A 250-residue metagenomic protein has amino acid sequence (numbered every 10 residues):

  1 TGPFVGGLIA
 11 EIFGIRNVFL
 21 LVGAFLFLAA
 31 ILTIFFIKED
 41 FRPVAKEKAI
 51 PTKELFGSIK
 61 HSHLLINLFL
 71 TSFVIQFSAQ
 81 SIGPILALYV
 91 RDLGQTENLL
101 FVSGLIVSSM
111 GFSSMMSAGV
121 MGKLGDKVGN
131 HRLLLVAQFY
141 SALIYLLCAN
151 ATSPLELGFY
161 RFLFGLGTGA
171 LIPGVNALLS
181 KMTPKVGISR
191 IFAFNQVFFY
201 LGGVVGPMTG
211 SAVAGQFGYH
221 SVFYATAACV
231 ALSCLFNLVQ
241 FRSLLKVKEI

Functional and structural regions predicted by a protein language model:
A10, M116-G129, A214: Helix-to-loop junctions at the C-terminal end of transmembrane segments in multipass secondary transporters
V22-L26, A30-E47, L238-I250: Helix-loop junctions on the cytosolic side of multi-pass membrane transporters, especially the intracellular loop
G23, R132-L147, A227: Structural signature of the two symmetry-related core transmembrane helices
E39-L68, I250: Juxtamembrane intracellular "pre-TM" segments in multi-pass secondary transporters
H61-I82, F162: Pair of pore-lining "gating" transmembrane helices in MFS-fold secondary transporters
I85-F101: Short amphipathic helix-loop junctions that connect adjacent transmembrane helices in Major Facilitator Superfamily/SLC
I144, L155-L163: Paired small-residue
A170-P184: Intracellular juxtamembrane helix-capping segments at the cytosolic ends of symmetry-related transmembrane helices
